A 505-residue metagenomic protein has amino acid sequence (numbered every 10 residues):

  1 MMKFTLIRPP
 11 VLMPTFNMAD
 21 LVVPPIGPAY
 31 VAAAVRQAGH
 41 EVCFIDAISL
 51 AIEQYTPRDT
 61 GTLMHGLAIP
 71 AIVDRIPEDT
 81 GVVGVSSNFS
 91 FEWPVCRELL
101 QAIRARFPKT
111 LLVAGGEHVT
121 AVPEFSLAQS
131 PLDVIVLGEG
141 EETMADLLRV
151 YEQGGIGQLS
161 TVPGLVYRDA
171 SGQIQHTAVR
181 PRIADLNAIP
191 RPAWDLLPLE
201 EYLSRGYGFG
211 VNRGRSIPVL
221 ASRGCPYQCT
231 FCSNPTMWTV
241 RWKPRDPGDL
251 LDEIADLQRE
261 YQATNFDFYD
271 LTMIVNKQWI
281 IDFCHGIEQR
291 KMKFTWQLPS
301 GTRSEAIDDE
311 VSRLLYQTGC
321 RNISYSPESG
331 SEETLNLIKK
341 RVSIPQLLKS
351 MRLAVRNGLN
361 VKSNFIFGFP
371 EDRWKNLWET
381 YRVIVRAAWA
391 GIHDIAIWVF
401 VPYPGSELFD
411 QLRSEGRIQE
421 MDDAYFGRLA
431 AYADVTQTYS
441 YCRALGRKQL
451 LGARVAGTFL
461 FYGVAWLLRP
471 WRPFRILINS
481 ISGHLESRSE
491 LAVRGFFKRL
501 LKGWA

Functional and structural regions predicted by a protein language model:
M2-T5, P10-A19, G61, V162 (+1 more regions): N-terminal [4Fe-4S]-dependent radical SAM core
K3, A34-D185, G405: Glycine-rich beta-alpha loop elements in corrinoid/cobalamin-binding modules across cobalamin-dependent enzymes
F4-L6, Q37, E41, E78-D79 (+3 more regions): Radical SAM enzyme core and accessory elements
R8, D46-A51, T236, F365-F367 (+1 more regions): Residue-level recognition of beta-strand->loop/alpha-helix junctions
M13, A51-E53, P123, Y227 (+6 more regions): Flexible glycine/acidic-rich beta-alpha junction loops that bind and position SAM and/or redox cofactors in anaerobic
V22-V35: Short catalytic helix/loop segments, enriched in acidic residues and glycine and frequently bearing histidine
F125-T143, L314-N322, E379-I397: Structural recognition of alpha->loop->beta junctions
N187, P192-K362, F369, W374 (+1 more regions): Radical SAM [4Fe-4S] cluster-binding motif and immediate context
